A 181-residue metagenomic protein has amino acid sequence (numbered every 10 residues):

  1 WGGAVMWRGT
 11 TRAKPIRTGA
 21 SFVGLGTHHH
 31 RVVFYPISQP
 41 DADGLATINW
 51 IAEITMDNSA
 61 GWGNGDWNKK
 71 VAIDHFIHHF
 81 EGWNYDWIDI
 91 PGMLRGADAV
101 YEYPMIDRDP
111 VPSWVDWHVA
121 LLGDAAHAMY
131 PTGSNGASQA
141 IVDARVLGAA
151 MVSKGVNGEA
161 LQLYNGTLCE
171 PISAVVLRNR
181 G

Functional and structural regions predicted by a protein language model:
W1-W87: Conserved FAD-binding catalytic core of PHBH/FMO-like flavoproteins
G2, W117, Q139-V142: A generic structural signal for residues located within well-ordered alpha-helices of large catalytic or ligand-binding
Y35, N49-E53, M93, E102 (+1 more regions): Short, conserved beta-strand edge motifs with alternating hydrophobic and charged residues
E81-A99, N157-Q162: Acidic/histidine metal-binding catalytic segments
E102-Y130: FAD-binding beta-loop-beta segment adjacent to the flavin cofactor pocket
P112, T132-N135, A149-G181: C-terminal helical "tail/cap" subdomain of flavin- and related membrane-associated enzymes
P131-D143: A conserved FAD-binding loop/helix module that cradles the flavin
